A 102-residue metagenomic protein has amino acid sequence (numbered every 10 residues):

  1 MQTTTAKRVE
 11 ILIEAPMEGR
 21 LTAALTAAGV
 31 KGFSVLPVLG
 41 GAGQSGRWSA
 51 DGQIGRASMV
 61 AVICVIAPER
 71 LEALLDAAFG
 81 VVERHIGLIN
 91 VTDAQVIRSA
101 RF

Functional and structural regions predicted by a protein language model:
M1-F102: Positively charged, small/polar-rich N-terminal and surface patches that mediate targeting and assembly and bind
